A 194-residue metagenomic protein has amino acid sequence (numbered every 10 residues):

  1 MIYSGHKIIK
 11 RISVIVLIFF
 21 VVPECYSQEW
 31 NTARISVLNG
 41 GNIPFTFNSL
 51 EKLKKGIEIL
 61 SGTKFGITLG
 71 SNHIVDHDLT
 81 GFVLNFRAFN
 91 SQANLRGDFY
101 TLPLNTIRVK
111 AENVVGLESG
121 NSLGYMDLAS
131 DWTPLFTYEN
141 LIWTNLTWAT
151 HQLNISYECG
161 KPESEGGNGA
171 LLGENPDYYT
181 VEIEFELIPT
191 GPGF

Functional and structural regions predicted by a protein language model:
M1-I9: N-terminal secretory signal peptides that target proteins for export/translocation
I8-R11, L38: Short N-terminal leader segment in a subset of presequences, especially plant chloroplast and some mitochondrial
I12-E24: Bacterial N-terminal signal peptides
C25-E118, Y138-F194: N-terminal small/polar-rich segments of proteins
G116-M126: Phosphate/pyrophosphate-binding loop motifs in nucleotide- or prenyl diphosphate-using proteins
G124-L135: Signature of long, low-cysteine stretches enriched in small and polar/charged residues
